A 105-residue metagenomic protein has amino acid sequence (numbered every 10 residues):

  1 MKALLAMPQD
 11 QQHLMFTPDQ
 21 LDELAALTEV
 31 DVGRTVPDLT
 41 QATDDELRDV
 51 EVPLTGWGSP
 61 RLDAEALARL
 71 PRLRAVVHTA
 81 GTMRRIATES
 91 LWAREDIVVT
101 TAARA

Functional and structural regions predicted by a protein language model:
M1-W57: N-terminal glycine-/charge-rich "phosphate-binding" loop or analogous flexible N-terminal tail
E51-A105: Phosphate/diphosphate ligand-binding glycine-rich loop within oxidoreductases
